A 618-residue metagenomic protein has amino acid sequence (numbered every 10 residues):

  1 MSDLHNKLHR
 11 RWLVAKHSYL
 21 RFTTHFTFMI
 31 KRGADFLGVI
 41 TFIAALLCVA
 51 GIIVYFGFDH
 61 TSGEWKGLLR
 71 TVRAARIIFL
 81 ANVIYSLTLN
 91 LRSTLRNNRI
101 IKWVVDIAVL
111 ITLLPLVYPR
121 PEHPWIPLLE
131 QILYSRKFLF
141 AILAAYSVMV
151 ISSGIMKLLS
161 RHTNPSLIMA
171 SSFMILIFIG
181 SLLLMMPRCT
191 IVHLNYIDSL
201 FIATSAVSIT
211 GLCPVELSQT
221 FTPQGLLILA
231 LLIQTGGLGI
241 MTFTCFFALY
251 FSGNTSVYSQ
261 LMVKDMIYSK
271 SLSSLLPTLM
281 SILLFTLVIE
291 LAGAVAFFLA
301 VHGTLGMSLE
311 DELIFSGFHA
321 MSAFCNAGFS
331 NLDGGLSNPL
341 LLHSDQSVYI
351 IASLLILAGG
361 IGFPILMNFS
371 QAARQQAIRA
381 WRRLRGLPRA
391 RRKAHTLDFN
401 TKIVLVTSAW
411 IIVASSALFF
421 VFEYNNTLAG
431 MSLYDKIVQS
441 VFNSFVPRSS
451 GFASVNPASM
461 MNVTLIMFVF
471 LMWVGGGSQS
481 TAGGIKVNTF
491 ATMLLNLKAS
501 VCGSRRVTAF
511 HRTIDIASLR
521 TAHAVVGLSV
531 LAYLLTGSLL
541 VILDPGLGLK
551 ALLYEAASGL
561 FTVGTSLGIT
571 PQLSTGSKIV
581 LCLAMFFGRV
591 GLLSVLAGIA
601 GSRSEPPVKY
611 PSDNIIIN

Functional and structural regions predicted by a protein language model:
M1-N618: Membrane-proximal intracellular helices of multi-pass ion channels
